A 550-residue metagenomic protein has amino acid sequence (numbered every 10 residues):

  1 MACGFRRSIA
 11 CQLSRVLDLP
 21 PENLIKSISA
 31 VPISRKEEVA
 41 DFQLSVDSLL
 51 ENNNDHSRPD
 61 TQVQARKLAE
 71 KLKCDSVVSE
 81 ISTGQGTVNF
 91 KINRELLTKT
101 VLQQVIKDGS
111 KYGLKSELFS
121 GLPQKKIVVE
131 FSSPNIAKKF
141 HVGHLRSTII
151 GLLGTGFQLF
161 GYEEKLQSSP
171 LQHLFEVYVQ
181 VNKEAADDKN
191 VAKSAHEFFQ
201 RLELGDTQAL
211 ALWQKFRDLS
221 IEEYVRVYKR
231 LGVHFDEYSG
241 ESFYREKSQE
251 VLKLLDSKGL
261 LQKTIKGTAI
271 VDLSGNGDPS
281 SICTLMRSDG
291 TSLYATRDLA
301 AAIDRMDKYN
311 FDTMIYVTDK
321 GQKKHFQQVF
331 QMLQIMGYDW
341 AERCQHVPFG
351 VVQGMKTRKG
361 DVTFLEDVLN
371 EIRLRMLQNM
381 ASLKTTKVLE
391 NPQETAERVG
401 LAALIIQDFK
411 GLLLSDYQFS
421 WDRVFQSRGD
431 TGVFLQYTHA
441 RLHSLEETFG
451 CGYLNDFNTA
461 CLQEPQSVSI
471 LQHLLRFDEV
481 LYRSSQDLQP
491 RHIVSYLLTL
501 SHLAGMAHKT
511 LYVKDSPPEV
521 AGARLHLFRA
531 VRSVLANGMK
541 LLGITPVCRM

Functional and structural regions predicted by a protein language model:
A2-T100, I106-M550: Non-catalytic interaction-recognition regions
